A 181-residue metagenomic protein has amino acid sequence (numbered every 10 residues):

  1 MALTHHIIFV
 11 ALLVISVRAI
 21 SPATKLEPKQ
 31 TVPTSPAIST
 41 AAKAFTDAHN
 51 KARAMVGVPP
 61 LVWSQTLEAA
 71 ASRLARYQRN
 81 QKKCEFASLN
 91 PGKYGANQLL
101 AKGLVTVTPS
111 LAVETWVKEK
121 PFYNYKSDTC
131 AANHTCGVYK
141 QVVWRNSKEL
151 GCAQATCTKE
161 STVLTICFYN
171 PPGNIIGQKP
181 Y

Functional and structural regions predicted by a protein language model:
A2-L3, L12-Q30: N-terminal signal peptide
I20, L104-Y181: Disulfide-stabilized extracellular recognition modules
I20, V32-G95: Short, well-ordered surface patches within globular domains
F45-T46, V62, N97-K102, G151-A153 (+1 more regions): Structural recognition of the beta-strand scaffold that forms the well-ordered cores of secreted hydrolase catalytic
P59-L61, Q65, K82-C84, Q98 (+3 more regions): Flexible, active-site-adjacent loop/turn segments at secondary-structure boundaries
S88-V113: A solvent-exposed, acidic/Ser-Thr-rich amphipathic alpha-helical stretch
